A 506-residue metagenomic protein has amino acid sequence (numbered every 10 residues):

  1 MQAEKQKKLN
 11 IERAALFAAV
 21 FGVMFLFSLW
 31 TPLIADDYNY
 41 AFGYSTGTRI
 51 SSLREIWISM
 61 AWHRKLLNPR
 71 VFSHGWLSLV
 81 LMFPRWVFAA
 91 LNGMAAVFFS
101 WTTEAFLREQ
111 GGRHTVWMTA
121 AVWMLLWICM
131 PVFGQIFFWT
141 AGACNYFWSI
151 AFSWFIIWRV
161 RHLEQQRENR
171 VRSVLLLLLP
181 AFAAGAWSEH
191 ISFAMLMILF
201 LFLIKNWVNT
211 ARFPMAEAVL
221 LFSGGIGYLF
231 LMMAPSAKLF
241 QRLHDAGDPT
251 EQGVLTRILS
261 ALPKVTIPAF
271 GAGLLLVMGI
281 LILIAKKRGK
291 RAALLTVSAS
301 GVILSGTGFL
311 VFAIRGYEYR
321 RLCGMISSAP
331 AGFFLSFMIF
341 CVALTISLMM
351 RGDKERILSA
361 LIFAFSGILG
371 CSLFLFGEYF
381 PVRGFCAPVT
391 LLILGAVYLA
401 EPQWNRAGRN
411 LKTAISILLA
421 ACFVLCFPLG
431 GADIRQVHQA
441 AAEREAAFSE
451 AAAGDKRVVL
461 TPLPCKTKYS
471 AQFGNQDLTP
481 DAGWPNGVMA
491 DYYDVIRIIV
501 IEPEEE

Functional and structural regions predicted by a protein language model:
E4-K65, L81-W117, A216-E217, L411-E506: Intrinsically disordered, polar/acidic, low-complexity terminal segments
N10-M24, M118-M124, L176-L179, V219-Y228 (+1 more regions): Alpha-helical transmembrane segments
S28-A90, T140, E189-M350, I357-A360 (+2 more regions): Transmembrane catalytic cores of multi-pass membrane glycosyltransferases and polysaccharide-assembly enzymes
R70, V116-R161, S188, M325-L344 (+1 more regions): Membrane-interface micro-motifs in multi-pass membrane enzymes
A96-L107, F152-E164, L196-I204, L274-I282 (+3 more regions): Transmembrane alpha-helical segments
H162-A183, R212-L220, L411-K412: Short hydrophobic alpha-helices at membrane interfaces in multi-pass membrane enzymes
R172-F200: Membrane-interface alpha helices of multi-pass inner-membrane proteins
L295-L304, M350-I368, P402-C426: Signature aromatic-anchored transmembrane alpha helix within multi-pass, membrane-resident enzymes that catalyze glycan
